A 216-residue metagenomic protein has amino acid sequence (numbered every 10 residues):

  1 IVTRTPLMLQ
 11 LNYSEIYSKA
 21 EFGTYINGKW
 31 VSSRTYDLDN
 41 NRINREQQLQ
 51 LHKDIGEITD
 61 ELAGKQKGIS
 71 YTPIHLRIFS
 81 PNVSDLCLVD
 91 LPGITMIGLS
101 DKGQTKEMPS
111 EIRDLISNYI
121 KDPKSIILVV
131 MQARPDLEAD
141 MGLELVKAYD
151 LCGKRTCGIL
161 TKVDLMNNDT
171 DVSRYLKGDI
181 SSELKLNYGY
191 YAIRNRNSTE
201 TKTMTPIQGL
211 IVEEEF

Functional and structural regions predicted by a protein language model:
I1-F216: Globular "head" domains of long coiled-coil molecular machines
